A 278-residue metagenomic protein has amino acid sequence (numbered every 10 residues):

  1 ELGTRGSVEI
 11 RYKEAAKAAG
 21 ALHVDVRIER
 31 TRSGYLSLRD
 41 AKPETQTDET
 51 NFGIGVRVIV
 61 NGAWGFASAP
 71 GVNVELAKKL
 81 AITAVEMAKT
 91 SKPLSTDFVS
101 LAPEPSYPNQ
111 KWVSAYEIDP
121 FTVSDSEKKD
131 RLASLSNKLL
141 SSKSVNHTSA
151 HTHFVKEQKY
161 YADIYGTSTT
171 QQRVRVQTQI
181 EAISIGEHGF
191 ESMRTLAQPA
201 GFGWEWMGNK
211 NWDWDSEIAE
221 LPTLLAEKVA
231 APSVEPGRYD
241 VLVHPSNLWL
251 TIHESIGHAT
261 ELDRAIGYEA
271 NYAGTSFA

Functional and structural regions predicted by a protein language model:
E1-A278: Active-site bordering "gate/hinge" segments that shape substrate access to catalytic or cofactor-binding pockets
